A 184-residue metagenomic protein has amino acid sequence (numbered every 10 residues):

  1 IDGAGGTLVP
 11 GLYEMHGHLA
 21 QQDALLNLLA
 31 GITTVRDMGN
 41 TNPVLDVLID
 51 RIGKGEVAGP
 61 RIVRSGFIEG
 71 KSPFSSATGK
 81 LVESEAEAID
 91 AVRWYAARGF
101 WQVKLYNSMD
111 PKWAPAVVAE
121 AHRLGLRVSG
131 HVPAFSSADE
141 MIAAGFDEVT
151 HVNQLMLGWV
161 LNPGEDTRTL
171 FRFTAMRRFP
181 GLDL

Functional and structural regions predicted by a protein language model:
G3-V9, M15, L19, D23-L184: Divalent-metal coordination cores built from histidine and acidic residues
